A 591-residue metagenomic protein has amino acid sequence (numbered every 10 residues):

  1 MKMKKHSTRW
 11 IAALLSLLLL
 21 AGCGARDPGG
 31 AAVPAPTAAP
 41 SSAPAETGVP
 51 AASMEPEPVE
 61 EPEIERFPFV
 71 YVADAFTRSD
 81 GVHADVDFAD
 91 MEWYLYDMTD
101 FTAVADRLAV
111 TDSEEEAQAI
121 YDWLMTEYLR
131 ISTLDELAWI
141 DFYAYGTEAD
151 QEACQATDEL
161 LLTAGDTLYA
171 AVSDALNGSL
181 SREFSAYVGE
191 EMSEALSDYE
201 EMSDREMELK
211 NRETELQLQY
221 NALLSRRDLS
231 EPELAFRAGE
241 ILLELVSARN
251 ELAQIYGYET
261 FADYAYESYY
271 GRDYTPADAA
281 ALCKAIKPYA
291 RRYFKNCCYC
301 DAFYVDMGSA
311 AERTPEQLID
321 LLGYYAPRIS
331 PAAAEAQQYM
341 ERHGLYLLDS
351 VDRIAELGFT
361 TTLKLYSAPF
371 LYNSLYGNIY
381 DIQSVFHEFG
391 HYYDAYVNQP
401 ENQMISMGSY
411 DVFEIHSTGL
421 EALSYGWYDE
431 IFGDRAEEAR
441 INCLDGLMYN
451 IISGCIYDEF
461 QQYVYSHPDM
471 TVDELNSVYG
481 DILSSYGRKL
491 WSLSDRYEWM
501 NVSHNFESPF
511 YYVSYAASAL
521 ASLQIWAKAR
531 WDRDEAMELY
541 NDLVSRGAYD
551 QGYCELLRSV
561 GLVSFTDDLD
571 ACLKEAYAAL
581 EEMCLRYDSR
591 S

Functional and structural regions predicted by a protein language model:
L19-G22: C-terminal motif of bacterial Sec signal peptides marking the signal peptidase cleavage site
G24-V33: Bacterial lipoprotein signal-peptidase II cleavage site
E60-E316, L321, S589-R590: A well-structured
I140-F142, V385, E430, G454 (+2 more regions): C-terminal, non-catalytic "cap/extension" segments appended to globular domains
C283-Y289, G408-E437, N442-D445, Y449 (+1 more regions): Post-HExxH zinc-binding segment in Zn-dependent metallohydrolases
A311-E312, L345-A368: Catalytic zinc-binding patch centered on the HExxH motif and its immediate surroundings that defines zinc-dependent
Y366-V385: Short pre-active-site segment immediately N-terminal to the catalytic Zn-binding motif
G390-Q403, L423: Catalytic Zn2+-binding segment of zinc metalloproteases
